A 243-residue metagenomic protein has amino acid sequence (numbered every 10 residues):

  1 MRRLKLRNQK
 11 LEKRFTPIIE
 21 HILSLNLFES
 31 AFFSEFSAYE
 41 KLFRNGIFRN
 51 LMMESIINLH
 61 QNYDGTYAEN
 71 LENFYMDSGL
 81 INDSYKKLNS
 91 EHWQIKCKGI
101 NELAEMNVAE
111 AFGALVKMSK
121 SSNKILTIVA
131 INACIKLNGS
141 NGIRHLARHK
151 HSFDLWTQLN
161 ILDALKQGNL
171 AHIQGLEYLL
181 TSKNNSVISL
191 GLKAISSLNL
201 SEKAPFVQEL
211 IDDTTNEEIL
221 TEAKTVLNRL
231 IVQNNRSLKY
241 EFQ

Functional and structural regions predicted by a protein language model:
M1-N89: N-terminal topogenic membrane-targeting module
Y39-F43, N50-E54, A68, E72-L88 (+5 more regions): Amphipathic alpha-helical scaffolding segments comprising HEAT/armadillo-like alpha-solenoid repeats
N58, G65-Y75, C97-N107, I128-G139 (+6 more regions): Structural detector for internal amphipathic alpha-helices that build alpha-solenoid repeat scaffolds
I81, K96-C97, F112, Q158 (+2 more regions): Short, well-ordered alpha-helical scaffold segments within catalytic/effector domains
K86, S90-A114, N123-V129: Structured extramembrane domains adjacent to transmembrane segments
E91-H92, S122-L126, F153-T157, K183-N185 (+1 more regions): Short inter-helical turns and helix N-cap capping residues of alpha-solenoid HEAT/ARM repeat scaffolds
Q158, K183-L190, Y240-F242: Intrinsically disordered, low-complexity, charge-biased linker/tail regions
